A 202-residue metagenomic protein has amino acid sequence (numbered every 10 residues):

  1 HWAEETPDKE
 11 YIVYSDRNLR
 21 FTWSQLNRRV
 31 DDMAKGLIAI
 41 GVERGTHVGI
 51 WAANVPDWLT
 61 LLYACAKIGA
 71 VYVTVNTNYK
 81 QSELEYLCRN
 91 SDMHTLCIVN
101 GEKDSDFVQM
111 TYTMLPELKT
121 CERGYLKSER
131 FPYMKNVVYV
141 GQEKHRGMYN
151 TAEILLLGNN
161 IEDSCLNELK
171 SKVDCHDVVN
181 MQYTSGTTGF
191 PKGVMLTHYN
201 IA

Functional and structural regions predicted by a protein language model:
P7-E10, R130-M134, V138-H145, Y149-Y183 (+3 more regions): Conserved pre-ATP/AMP-binding loop-to-beta segment of ANL
Y11-Y63, K80-E85, A152-N159, K172-V173 (+1 more regions): Conserved AMP-binding/adenylate-forming core of the ANL superfamily
V48, C65, V178, T184-T187: Conserved S/T- and glycine-rich ATP-binding loop of Class I adenylate-forming
A52-N54, N100, D177: Helix N-cap/beta->alpha junction signal
I68-L157: Structural core segment of the AMP-binding/adenylate-forming
V71-V73, N90-N100, V179-Q182, F190-A202: AMP-binding/adenylate-forming
